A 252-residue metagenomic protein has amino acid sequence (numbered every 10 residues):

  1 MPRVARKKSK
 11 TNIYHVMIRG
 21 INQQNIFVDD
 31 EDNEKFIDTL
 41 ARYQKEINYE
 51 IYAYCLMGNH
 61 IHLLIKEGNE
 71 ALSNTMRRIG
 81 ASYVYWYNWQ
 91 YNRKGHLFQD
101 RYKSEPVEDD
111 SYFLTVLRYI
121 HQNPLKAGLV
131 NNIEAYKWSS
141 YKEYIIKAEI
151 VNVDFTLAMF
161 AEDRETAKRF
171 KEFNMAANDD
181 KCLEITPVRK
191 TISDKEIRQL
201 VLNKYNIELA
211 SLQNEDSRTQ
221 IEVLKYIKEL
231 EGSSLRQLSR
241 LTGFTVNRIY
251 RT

Functional and structural regions predicted by a protein language model:
M1-Y52, E67-T252: Short Pro-Cys-Gly-centered "Cys-loop" motif that presents a nucleophilic cysteine in a tight turn
H60-E67: Short beta-strand->loop micro-motif that forms the acidic, two-metal-ion catalytic signature in nucleotide-processing
